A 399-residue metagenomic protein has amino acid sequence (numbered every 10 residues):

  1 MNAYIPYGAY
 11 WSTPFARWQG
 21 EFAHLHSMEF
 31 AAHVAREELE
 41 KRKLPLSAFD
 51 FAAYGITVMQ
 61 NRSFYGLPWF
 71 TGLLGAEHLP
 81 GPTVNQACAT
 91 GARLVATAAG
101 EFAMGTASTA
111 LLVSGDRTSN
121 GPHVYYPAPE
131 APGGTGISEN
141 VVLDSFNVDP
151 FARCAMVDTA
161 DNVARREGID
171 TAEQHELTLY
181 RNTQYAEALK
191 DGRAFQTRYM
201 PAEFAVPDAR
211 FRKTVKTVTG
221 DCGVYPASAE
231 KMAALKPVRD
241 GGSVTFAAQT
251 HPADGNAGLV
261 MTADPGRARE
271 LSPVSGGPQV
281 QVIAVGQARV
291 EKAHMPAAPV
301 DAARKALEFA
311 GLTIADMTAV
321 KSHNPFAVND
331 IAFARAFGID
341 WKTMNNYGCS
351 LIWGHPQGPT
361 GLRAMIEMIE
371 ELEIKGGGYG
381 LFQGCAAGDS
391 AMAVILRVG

Functional and structural regions predicted by a protein language model:
M1-T83, C88-A89, T159-T171, A188 (+4 more regions): Conserved active-site "lid/cap" helical segment
Y7-W11, P201-E203, Q279-G286: Short amphipathic
S12-T13, H24, M28-H33, K41 (+2 more regions): N-terminal extracellular/periplasmic Venus flytrap/periplasmic-binding protein-like
P45-A48, T171-H175, E187-P201, P273-V280 (+3 more regions): Flexible, glycine/charged-enriched surface loops at secondary-structure junctions
G55-I56, Y180-Q184, F326-V328: A short structural micro-motif
V58-M59, S63, W69-G72, A76-E77 (+3 more regions): Claisen-condensing/thiolase-fold acyl-transfer catalytic domains that form or cleave C-C bonds in fatty acid
A110-N162: Flexible glycine-/small-residue-enriched beta->alpha junction loops that bind anionic phosphate/pyrophosphate groups
